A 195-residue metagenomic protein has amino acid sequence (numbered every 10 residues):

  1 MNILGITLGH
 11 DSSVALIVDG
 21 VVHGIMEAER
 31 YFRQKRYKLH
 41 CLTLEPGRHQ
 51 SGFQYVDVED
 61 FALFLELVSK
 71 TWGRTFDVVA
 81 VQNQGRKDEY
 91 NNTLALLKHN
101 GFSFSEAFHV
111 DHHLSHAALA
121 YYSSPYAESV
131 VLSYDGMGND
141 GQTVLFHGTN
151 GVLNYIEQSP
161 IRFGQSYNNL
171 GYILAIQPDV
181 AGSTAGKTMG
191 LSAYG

Functional and structural regions predicted by a protein language model:
M1-G195: Short acidic/glycine-rich loops and adjacent helix/strand connectors that line catalytic pockets where negatively
